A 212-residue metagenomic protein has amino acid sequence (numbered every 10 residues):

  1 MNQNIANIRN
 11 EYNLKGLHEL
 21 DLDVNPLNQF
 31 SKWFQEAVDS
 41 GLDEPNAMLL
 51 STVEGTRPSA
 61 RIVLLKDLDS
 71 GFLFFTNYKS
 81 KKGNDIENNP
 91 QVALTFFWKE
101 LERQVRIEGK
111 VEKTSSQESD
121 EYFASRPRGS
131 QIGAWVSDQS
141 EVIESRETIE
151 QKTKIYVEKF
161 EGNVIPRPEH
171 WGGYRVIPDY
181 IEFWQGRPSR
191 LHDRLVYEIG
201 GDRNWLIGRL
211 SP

Functional and structural regions predicted by a protein language model:
M1-P212: Binding-site signature for planar aromatic cofactors or substrates
